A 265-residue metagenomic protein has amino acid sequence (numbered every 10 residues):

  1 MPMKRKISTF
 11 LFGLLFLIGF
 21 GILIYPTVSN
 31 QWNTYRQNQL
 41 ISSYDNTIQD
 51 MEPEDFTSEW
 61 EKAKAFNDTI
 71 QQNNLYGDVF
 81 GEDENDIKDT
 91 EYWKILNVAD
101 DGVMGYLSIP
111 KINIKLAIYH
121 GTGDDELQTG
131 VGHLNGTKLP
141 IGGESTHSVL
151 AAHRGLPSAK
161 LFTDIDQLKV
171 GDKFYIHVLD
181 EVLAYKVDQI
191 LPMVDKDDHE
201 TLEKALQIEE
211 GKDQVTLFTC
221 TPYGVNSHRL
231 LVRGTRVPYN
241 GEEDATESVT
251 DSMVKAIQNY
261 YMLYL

Functional and structural regions predicted by a protein language model:
P2-M104, K255-L265: Extracytoplasmic entry segments of secretory-pathway proteins
K4-T9, E52-P53, Q71-L75, G105-G121 (+3 more regions): Charged, low-complexity, helix/coiled-coil-prone segments
S8-T9, F16, I22, N30 (+4 more regions): Extracytoplasmic/periplasmic soluble domains downstream of a signal peptide or transmembrane helix
E91-L139: Extended boundary segments
